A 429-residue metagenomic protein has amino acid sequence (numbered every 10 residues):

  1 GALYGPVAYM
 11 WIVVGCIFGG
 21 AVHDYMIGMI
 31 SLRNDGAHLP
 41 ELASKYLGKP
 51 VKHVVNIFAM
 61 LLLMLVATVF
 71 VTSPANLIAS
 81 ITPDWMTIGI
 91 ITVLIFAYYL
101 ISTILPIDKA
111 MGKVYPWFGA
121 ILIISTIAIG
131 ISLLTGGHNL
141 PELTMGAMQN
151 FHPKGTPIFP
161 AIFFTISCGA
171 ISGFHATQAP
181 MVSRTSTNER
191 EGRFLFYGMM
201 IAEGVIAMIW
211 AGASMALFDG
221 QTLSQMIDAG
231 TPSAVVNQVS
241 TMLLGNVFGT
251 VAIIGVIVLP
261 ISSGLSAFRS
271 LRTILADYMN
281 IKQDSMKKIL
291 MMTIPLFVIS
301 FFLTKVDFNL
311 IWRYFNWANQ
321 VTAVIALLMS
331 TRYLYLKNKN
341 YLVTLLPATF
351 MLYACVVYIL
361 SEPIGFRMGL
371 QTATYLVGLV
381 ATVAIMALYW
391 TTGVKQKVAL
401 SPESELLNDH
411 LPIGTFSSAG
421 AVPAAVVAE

Functional and structural regions predicted by a protein language model:
A2-S31, P40, T374-T382: Extracellular loop-to-transmembrane helix junctions
G15-I17, L62-N76, F164-S186, W210-G212 (+2 more regions): Membrane-helix boundary/coupling elements in multi-pass transport proteins
G19-D35, L39-I104, S167-I171, G255-L265 (+1 more regions): Helix-loop-helix module between adjacent transmembrane segments
V22-V51, K109, R184, R190-E191 (+4 more regions): Flexible loop linkers connecting adjacent transmembrane helices in multi-pass alpha-helical membrane transporters
K49-H53, M60, G89-V93, G198-A207 (+7 more regions): Loop-to-transmembrane helix boundary motifs in multi-pass membrane proteins
A67, V71, A75-I91, Y98-T103 (+3 more regions): Hydrophobic alpha-helical segments and their helix-loop junctions in multi-pass secondary transporters
G130-H138, A147-W210, I254-S263: Hydrophobic, membrane-embedded alpha-helices of multi-pass small-molecule transporters
L133-T144, Y197-Q238: Extracellular/periplasmic helix-exit of transmembrane alpha-helices
